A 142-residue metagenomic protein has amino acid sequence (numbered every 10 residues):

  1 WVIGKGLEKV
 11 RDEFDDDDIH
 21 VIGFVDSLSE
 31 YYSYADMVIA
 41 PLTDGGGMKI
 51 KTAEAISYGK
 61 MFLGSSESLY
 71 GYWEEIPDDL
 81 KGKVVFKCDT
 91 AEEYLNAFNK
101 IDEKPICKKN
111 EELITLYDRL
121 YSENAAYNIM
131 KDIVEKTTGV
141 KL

Functional and structural regions predicted by a protein language model:
W1-K5, F62-S65: Short, hydrophobic beta-strand segments that form beta-sheet elements in well-ordered domains
G4-E30, L80-V84: Nucleotide-activated donor-binding/catalytic signature segment of Leloir-type glycosyltransferases, i.e., the conserved
S27, D44-G47, L69: Active-site donor-sugar recognition loop in glycosyltransferases
S33-G47, Y58-K60: Acidic donor-binding loop of glycosyltransferase active sites
K51-E54, M61-S68: Short hydrophobic beta-strand element within catalytic cores of glycosyltransferases and related nucleotide-activated
S66-G82: Short acidic/histidine- and often glycine-rich active-site loop of Leloir-type glycosyltransferases that engages
G82-C107, T138: C-terminal "capping" alpha-helix adjacent to the active site of nucleotide-linked donor transferases in cell-envelope
E103-L142: A charged, aromatic-enriched C-terminal amphipathic alpha-helix characteristic of glycosyltransferases across folds
